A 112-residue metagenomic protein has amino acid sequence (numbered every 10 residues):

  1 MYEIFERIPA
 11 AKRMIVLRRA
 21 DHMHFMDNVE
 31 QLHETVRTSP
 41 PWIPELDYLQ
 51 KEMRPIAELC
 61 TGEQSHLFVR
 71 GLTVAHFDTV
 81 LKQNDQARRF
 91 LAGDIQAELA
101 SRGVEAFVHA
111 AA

Functional and structural regions predicted by a protein language model:
M1-S65: Active-site-adjacent alpha-helix of alpha/beta-hydrolase-fold enzymes
F5, H22, V29, G71-A75 (+1 more regions): Aromatic-residue detector
Q64-A75, T79: A structural signal for well-ordered alpha-helical segments within the folded catalytic domains of diverse enzymes
H76-A112: C-terminal/domain-terminus segments
